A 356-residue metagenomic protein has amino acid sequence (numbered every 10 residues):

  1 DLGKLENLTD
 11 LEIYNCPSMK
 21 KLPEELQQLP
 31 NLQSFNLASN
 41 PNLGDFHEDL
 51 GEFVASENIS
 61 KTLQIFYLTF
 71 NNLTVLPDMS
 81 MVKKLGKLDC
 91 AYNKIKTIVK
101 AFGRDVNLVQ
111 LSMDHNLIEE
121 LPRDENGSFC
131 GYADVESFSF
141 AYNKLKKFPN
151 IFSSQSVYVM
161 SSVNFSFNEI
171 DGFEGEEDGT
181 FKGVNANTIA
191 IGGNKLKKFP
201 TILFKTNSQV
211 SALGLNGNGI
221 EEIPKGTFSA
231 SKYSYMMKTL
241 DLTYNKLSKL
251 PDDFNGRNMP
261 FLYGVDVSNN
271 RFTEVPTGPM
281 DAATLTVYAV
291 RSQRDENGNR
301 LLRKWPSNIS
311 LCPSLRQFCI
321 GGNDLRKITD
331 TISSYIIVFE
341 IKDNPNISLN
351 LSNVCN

Functional and structural regions predicted by a protein language model:
D1, L22-E24, F46-V54, L73-M79 (+11 more regions): The feature encodes a structural signal of leucine-rich repeats
K4, N15, Q28, S39 (+13 more regions): C-terminal capping segment of individual leucine-rich repeats
L8, M19, L32, L43 (+23 more regions): Conserved hydrophobic position(s) of the canonical leucine-rich repeat
E12, N36, Y67, D89 (+10 more regions): Conserved positional slot within leucine-rich repeat
C16, N40-P41, L68-N71, C90-N93 (+11 more regions): Consensus "Asn ladder" position of solenoid repeat domains
D49-N58, G127, K232, S292-R300: Intrinsically disordered, low-complexity Ser/Thr- and acidic-rich flexible linkers and loops, especially at boundaries
V163, V265, R316-N356: Leucine-rich solenoid repeat scaffolds
G179, G192-G193, K197, I202-N207 (+1 more regions): Eukaryotic tandem repeat interaction scaffolds
